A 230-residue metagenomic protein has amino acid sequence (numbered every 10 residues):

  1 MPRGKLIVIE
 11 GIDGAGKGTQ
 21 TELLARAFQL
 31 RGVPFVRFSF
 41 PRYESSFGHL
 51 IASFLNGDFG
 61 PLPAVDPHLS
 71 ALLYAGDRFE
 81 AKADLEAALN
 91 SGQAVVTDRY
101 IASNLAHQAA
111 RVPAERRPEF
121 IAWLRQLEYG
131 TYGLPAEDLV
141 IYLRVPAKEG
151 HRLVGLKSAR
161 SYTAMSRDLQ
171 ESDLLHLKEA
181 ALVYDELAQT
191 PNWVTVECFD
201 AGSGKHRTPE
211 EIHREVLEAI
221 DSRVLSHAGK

Functional and structural regions predicted by a protein language model:
M1-L6: Extreme N-terminal, non-catalytic leader segments that precede Walker-type/kinase nucleotide-binding cores
I9: Hydrophobic anchor at the beta1->P-loop junction of P-loop NTPases
I12: P-loop (Walker A) phosphate-binding loop of NTP-binding proteins
K17: Conserved lysine of the Walker
Q20: Hydrophobic positions on the alpha1 helix immediately C-terminal to the Walker A/P-loop
A25, K148-K230: NTP-dependent small-molecule kinase module
L30-Y132: ATP-dependent small-molecule kinase phosphotransfer cores that center on conserved nucleotide phosphate-binding segments
S103-L182: A glycine- and Lys/Arg-enriched "phosphate-lid" helix/loop adjacent to the NTP-binding pocket of small-molecule kinases
